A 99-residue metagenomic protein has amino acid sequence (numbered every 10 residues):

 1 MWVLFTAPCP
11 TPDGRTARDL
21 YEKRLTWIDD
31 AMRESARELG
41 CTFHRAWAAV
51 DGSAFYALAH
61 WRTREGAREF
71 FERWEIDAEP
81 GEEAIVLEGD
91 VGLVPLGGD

Functional and structural regions predicted by a protein language model:
M1-F55, H60-R73, V86-D99: Short S/T/G/P-rich N-terminal loop/turn motif that feeds into the first structured element of a domain
E75-E82: A common structural junction motif
